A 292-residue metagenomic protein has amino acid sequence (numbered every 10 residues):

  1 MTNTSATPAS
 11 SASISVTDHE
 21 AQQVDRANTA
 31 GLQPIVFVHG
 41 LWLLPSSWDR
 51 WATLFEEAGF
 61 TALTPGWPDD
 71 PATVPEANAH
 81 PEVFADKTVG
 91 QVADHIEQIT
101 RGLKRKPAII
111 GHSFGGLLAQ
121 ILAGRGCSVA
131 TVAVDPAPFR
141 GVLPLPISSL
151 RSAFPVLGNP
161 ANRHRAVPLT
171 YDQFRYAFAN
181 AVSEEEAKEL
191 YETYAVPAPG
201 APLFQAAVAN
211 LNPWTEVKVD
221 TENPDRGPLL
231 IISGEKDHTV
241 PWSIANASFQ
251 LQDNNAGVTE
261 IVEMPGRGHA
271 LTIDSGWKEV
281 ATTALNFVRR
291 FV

Functional and structural regions predicted by a protein language model:
G40-L43, S113, E235-K236: Active-site glycine-rich loops that stabilize anionic/oxyanionic intermediates across multiple enzyme folds
E56-A79: Conserved alpha/beta-hydrolase
G90-P107: Conserved acidic catalytic loop of the alpha/beta-hydrolase fold
I110-G115, A119: Gly/Ala-rich beta-loop-alpha elbow adjacent to hydrolase catalytic centers
S128-H164, F204-L211: Flexible "cap/lid" loop of the alpha/beta hydrolase fold
D225, I231-S233, D237: Short beta-strand/loop motif that positions the catalytic acidic residue of the alpha/beta-hydrolase fold
H238-A247: Conserved alpha/beta-hydrolase "acid-adjacent" motif
N255-V292: Catalytic active-site module of serine/aspartate enzymes centered on a nucleophile-bearing elbow/loop
